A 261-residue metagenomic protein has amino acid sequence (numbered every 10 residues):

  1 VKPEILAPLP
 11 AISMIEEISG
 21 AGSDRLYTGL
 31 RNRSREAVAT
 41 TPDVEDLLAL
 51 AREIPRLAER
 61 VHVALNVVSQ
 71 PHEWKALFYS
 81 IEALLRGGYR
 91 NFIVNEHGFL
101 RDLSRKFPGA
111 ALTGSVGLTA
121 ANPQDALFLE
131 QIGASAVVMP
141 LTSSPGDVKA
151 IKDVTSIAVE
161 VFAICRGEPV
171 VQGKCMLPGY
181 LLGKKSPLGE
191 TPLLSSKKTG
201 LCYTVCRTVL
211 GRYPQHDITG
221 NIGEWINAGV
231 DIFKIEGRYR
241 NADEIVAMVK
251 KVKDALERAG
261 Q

Functional and structural regions predicted by a protein language model:
V1-L118, V138-Q261: Active-site pocket-lining/capping segments in soluble small-molecule metabolic enzymes
N122-Q124: Conserved nucleotide-cofactor-binding alpha/beta core module
A134: Residues lining hydrophobic/aromatic ligand-binding pockets adjacent to catalytic sites
